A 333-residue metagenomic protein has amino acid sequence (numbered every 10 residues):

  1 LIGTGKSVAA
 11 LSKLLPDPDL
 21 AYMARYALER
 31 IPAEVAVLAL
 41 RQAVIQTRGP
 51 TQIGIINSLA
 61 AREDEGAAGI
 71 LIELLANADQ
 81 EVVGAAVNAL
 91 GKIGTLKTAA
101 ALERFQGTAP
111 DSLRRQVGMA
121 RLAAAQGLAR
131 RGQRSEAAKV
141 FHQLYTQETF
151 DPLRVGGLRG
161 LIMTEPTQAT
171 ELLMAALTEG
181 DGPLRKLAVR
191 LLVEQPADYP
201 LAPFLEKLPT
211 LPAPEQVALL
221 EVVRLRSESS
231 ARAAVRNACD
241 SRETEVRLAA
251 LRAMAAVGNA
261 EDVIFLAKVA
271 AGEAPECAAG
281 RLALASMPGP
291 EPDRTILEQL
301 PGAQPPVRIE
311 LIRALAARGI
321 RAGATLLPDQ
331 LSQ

Functional and structural regions predicted by a protein language model:
I2-G3, L28-V35, L59, E63 (+13 more regions): Alpha-solenoid repeat junctions
I2-L15, A33-I45, I53, D64-A76 (+12 more regions): Amphipathic alpha-helical scaffolding segments comprising HEAT/armadillo-like alpha-solenoid repeats
P16-L20, T47-R48, A78-D79, A109-P110 (+7 more regions): Short inter-helical turns and helix N-cap capping residues of alpha-solenoid HEAT/ARM repeat scaffolds
D19-M23, P50-G54, A67, E81-V83 (+7 more regions): Positions within the helices of HEAT/ARM-like alpha-solenoid repeats
R25, D79-A109, A123-G127, P183-V189 (+2 more regions): Generic detector of contiguous secondary-structure segments
R115-G118, A138: Start-of-helix signal in alpha-solenoid helical-repeat scaffolds, especially tetratricopeptide repeats
